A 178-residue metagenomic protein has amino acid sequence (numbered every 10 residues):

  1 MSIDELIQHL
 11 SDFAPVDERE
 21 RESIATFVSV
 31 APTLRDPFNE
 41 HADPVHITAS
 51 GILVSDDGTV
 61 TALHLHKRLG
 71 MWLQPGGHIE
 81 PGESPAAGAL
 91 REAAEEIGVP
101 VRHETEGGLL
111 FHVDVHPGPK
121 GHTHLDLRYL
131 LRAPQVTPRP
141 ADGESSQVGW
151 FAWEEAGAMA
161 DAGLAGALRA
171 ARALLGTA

Functional and structural regions predicted by a protein language model:
M1-D4, R35-H46, I79-E83, G118-L125: Short charge-dense sequence patches
M1-V16: N-terminal leader/capping segments at the start of a protein or of a new domain
D12-S50: Acidic, metal-coordinating catalytic segment for phosphate/diphosphate chemistry, firing primarily on the Nudix
P37-Q74: N-terminal strand-loop-strand
T59-E95: Conserved Nudix-box catalytic region and its N-terminal flanking loop in Nudix hydrolases and closely related
E80-A167: Unchanged
G166-A178: Charged phosphate-binding loop/patch that engages nucleotide di/tri-phosphates or the phosphate backbone of nucleic
